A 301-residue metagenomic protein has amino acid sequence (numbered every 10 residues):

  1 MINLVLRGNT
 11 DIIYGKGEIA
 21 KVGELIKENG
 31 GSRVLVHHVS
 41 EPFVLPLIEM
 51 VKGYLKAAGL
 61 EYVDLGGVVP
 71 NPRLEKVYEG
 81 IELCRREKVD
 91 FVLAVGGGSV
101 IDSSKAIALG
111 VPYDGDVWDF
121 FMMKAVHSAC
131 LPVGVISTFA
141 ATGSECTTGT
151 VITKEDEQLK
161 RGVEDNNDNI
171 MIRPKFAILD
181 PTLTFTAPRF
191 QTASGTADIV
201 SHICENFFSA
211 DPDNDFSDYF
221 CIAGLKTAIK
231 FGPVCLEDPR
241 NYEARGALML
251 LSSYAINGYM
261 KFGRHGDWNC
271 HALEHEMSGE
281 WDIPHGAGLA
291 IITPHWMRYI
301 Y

Functional and structural regions predicted by a protein language model:
M1-F91: ATP/NTP phosphate-donor binding region
K16-G17, H38-S40, V68, V95-G97 (+5 more regions): Fold-independent oxyanion-binding glycine-rich loops and adjacent beta-strand/coil segments at enzyme active sites
I19-V22, V44-L47, L74-V77, S99-K105 (+3 more regions): Short glycine/serine/threonine-rich phosphate/pyrophosphate-binding segments that cradle anionic phosphate groups
M50-V51, I81, V100-Y113, C146-G149: Short Gly/Thr/Asp-enriched flexible loops that form oxyanion-binding sites at enzyme active sites
V89-I107, T138-S144, E280-I283: Glycine/serine-rich anion-binding loops at beta->alpha junctions that coordinate negatively charged ligand groups
P112-D213: A glycine/threonine-rich phosphate-anchoring loop and its flanking beta-alpha core in nucleotide/phosphate-binding
N206, A210-Y301: Active-site segments that bind and position negatively charged phosphate/pyrophosphate groups
